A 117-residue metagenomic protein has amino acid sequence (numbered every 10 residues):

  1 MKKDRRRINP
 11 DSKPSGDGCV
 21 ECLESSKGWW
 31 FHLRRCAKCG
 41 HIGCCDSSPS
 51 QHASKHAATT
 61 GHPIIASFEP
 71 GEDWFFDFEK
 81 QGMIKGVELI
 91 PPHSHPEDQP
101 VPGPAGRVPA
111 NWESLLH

Functional and structural regions predicted by a protein language model:
K3-E21, S25-G28, G43-H117: Cys/His-rich, Zn2+-coordinating zinc-finger modules
G28-A37: Canonical RING-type zinc finger of E3 ubiquitin-protein ligases
